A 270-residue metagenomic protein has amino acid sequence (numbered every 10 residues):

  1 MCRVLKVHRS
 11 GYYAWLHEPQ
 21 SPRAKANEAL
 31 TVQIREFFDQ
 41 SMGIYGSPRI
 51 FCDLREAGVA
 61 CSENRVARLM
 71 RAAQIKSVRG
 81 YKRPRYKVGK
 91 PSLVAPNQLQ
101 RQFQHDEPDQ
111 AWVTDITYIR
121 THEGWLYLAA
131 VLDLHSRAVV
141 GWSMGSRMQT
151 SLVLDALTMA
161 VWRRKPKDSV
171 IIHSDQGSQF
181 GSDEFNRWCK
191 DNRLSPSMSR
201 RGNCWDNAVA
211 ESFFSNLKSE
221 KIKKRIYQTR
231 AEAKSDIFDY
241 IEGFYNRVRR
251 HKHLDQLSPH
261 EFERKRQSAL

Functional and structural regions predicted by a protein language model:
M1-L270: Charged DNA-binding/catalytic regions of mobile-element recombinases
